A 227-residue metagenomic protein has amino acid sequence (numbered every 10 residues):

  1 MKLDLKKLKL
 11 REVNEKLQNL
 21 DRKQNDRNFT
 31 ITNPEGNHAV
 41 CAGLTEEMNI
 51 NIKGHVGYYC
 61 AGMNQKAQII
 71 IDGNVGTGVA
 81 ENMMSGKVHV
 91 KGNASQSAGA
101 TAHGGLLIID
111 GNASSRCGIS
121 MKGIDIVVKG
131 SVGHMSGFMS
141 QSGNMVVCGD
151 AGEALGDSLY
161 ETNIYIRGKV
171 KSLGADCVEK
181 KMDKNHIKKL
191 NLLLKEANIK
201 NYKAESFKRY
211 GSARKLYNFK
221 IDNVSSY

Functional and structural regions predicted by a protein language model:
M1-V40, D110, V127-K129, H134-M135 (+1 more regions): Intrinsically disordered, low-complexity terminal regions
N19-N28, A39-M48, Y59-A67, G78-S85 (+3 more regions): Beta-strand repeat architectures
T32-P34, K53-H55, G62-M63, D72-N74 (+10 more regions): Feature marks extracellular polysaccharide-active and adherence modules
G57, G76-T77, S95, A100 (+2 more regions): Leucine-rich repeat
V88: Short Fe-S-cluster ligation motifs
